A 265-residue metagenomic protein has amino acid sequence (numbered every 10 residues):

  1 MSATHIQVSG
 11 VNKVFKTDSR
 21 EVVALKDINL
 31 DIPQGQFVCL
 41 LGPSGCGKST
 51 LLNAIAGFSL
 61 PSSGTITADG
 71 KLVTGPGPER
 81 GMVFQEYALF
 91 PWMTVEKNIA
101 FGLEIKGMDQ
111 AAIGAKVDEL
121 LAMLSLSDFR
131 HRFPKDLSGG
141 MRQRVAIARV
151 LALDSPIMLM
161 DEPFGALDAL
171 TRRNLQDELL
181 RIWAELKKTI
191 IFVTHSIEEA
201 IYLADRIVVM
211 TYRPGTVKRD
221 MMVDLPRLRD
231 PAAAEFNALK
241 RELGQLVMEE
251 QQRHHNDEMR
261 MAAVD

Functional and structural regions predicted by a protein language model:
L41-P43: The feature captures the beta-strand-to-loop junction immediately N-terminal to the Walker
A56: Helix-to-loop junction immediately C-terminal to a conserved catalytic motif
G64-P76: Conserved ABC transporter NBD signature motif
M93-A100: Short coil-to-helix segment of the ABC ATPase nucleotide-binding domain corresponding to the Q-loop/switch region
A100, E104, Q110-F129, R181: Conserved ABC ATPase "signature" region
F133-L137, M141: Conserved ABC ATPase signature
A152-P156: A short, proline-enriched helix->beta-strand linker immediately N-terminal to the Walker B motif in ABC-type P-loop
